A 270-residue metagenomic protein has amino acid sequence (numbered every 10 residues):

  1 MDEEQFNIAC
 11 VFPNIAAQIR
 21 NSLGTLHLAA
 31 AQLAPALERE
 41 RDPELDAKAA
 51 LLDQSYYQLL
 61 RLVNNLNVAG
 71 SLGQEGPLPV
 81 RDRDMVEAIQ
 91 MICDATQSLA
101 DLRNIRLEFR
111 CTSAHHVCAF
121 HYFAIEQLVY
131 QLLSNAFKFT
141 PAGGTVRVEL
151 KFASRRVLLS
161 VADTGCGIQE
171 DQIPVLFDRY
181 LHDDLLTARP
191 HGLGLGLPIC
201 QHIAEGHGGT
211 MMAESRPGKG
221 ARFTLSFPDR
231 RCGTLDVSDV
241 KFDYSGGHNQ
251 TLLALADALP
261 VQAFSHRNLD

Functional and structural regions predicted by a protein language model:
E3, L181-H191: Glycine-rich ATP-lid/hinge loop adjacent to the conserved G-boxes
E44, G73-A88, A119: Short flexible loop/turn segments at helix-to-beta-strand junctions within the C-terminal catalytic HATPase_c
Q54-L59: Short alpha-helical segment of the dimerization/phosphotransfer core of two-component systems
R81, R106-H116: Conserved catalytic submotifs in the C-terminal HATPase_c
A136-F137: Short helix-loop "hinge" at the ATP-lid/N-box region of the Bergerat-fold HATPase_c
I168-Y180: Short conserved segment of the HATPase_c
G208-G209: Conserved glycine-rich
